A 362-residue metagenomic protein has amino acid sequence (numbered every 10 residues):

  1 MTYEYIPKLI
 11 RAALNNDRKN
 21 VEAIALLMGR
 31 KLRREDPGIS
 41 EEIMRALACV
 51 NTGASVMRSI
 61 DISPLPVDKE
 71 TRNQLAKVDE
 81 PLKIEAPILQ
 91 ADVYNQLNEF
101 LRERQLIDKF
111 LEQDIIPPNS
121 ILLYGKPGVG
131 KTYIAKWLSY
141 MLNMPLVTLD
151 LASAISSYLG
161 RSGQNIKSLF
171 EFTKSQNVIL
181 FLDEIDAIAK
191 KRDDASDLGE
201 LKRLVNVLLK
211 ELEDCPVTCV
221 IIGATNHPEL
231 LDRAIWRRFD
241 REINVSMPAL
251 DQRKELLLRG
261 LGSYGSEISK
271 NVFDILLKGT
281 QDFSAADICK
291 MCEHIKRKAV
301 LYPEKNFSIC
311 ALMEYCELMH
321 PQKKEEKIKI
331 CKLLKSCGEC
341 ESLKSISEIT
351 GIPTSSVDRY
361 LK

Functional and structural regions predicted by a protein language model:
M1-R34, G38-A86, E255, R259-K362: C-terminal alpha-helical "lid" subdomain
N15, V78-R102, K109: Dynamic helix-loop-helix/coil hinge segments at AAA+ ATPase domain boundaries and subdomain interfaces
D92-Q96, R102-N271: Walker A/P-loop NTP-binding motif of AAA+ ATPase domains
